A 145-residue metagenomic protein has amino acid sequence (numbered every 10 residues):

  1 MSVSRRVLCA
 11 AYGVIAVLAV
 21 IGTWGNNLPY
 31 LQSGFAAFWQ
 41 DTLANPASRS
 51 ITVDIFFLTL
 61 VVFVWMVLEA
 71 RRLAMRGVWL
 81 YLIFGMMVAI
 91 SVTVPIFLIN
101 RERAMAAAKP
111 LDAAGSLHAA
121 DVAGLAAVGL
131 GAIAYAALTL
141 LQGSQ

Functional and structural regions predicted by a protein language model:
M1-R5, R101-A119: Membrane-interfacial, low-structure loops and terminal tails that flank and connect transmembrane helices in multi-pass
R6-N26: N-terminal signal-anchor transmembrane alpha helix
A16, I55-F63, V128-G131: Core segments of transmembrane alpha-helices that mediate helix-helix packing or line hydrophobic substrate/ligand
G25-Q40: Membrane-interface helix-loop junction between the first two transmembrane segments
T42-V61: Interfacial helix-start motif at the membrane-water boundary
L60-E69, T93-E102: Membrane-cytosol interface at the C-terminal ends of transmembrane alpha helices in small multi-pass membrane proteins
Y81-I99: Hydrophobic, aromatic-rich membrane-embedded alpha-helical segments
I133-Q145: Juxtamembrane boundary at the C-terminal end of a transmembrane helix
